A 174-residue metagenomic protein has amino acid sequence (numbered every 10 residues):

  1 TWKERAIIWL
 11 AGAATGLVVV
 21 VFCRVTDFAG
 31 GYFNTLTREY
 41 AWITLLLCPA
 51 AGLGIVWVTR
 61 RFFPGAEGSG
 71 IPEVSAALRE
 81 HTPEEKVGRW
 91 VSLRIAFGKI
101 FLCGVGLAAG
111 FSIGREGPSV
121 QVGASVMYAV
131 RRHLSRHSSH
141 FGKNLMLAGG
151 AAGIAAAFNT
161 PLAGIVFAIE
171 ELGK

Functional and structural regions predicted by a protein language model:
T1-K174: Alpha-helical transmembrane segments and immediately membrane-proximal extracytoplasmic
